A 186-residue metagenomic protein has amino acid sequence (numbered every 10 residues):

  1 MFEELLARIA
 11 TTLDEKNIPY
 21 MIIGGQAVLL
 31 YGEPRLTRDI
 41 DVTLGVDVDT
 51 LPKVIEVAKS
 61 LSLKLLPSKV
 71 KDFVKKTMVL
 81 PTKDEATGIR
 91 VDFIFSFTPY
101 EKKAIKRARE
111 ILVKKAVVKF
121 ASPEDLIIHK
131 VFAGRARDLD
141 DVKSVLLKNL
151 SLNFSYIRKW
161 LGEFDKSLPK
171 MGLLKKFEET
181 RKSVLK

Functional and structural regions predicted by a protein language model:
M1-K186: Compositionally biased terminal segments of proteins
